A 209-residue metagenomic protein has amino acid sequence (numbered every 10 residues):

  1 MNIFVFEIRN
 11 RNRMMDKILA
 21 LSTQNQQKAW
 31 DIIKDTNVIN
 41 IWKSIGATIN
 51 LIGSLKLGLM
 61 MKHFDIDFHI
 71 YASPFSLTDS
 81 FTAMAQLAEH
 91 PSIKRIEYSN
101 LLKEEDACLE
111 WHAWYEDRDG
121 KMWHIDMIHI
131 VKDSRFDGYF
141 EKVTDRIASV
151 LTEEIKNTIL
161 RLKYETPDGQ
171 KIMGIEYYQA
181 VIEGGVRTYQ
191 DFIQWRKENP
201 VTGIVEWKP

Functional and structural regions predicted by a protein language model:
N2-I52: Helical scaffold of the NTase/Pol beta-like nucleotidyltransferase catalytic core
K28-I32, L77, V186: Generic detection of long, well-ordered alpha-helical segments
V38-F81: Active-site nucleotide-donor binding segment shared across nucleotidyl transfer reactions
W42, I49-L51, L87, A113 (+1 more regions): Generic structural hydrophobic/aromatic packing signal, biased to beta-strands
P74-T78, G120-K121, K132-R135: Short, charged/polar surface micro-motifs in flexible loops or helix N-caps
S80-A88: Short amphipathic alpha-helices in soluble, non-transmembrane regions that often serve as interface/regulatory elements
P91-V131: Conserved catalytic core of two-metal-ion nucleotidyltransferases
I125-P209: Catalytic cores of NTP-dependent nucleotidyl/adenyl transfer enzymes across multiple folds
